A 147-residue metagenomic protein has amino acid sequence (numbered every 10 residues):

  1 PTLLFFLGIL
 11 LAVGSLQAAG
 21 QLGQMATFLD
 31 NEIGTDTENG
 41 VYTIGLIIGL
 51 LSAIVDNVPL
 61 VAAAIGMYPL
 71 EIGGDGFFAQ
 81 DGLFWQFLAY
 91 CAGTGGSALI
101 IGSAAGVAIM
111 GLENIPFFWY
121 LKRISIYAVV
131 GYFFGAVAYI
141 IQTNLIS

Functional and structural regions predicted by a protein language model:
P1-L11: Hydrophobic mid-bilayer segments of alpha-helices in multi-pass membrane transport proteins, especially secondary
L3-L4, Y42-L46, W85-Q86, L121 (+1 more regions): Hydrophobic alpha-helical transmembrane segments
L10, E32, I124-Y127: Alpha-helix boundary/capping residues
L11-S15, G66-M67, V137, I141 (+1 more regions): Hydrophobic membrane-targeting alpha-helices
G14-F117: Membrane-interfacial helix-loop connectors
T94-S147: Juxtamembrane and boundary regions of transmembrane helices in multi-pass small-molecule transporters and channels
